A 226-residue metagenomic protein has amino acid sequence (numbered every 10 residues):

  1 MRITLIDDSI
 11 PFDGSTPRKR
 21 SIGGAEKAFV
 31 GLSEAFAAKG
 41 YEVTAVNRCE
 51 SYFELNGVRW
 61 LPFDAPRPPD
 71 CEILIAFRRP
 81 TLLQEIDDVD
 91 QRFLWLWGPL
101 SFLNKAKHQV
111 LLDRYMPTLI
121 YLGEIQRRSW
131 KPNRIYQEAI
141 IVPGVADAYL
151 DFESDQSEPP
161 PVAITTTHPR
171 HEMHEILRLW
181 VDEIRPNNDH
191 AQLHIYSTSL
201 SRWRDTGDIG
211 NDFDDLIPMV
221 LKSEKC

Functional and structural regions predicted by a protein language model:
M1-I73: N-terminal pre-catalytic "stem/leader" segment of glycosyltransferase-like enzymes
I3, E42-V43, R92-F93, Q137-E138 (+1 more regions): Hydrophobic anchor at the start of a short beta-strand that flanks the dinucleotide cofactor-binding loop
L5-P11, R79, W97-G98, P143 (+1 more regions): Short loop/turn segments at strand-loop or loop-helix junctions that form parts of catalytic or ligand-binding pockets
G14-R18, A106, E153: Short acidic, glycine/proline-rich loop/turn micro-motifs
T44-M116, E124-I125: Extended catalytic core of nucleotide-activated donor transferases of GT-like folds
A45-V46, Y121, H194-T198: Short internal beta-strands
Y115-D151: Donor nucleotide-sugar binding/catalytic pocket of nucleotide-sugar-dependent glycosyltransferases
D147-Y149, S154-K225: Conserved catalytic-core segment of nucleotide-activated headgroup transferases in glycan assembly
